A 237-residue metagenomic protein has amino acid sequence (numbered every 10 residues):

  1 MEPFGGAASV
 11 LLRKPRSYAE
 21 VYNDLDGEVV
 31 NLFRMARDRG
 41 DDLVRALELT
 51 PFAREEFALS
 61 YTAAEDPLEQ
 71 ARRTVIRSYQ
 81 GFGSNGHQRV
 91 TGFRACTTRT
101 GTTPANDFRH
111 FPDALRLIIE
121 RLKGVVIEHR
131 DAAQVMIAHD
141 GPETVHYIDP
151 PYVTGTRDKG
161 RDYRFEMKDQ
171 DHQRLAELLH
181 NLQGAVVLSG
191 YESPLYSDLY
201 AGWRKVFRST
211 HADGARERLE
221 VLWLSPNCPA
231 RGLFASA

Functional and structural regions predicted by a protein language model:
M1-A64: SAM cofactor-binding core of SAM-dependent methyltransferases, primarily the Rossmann-like beta-alpha-beta module
M1-V21, L25, R130-V145, Y152-A237: Class I S-adenosyl-L-methionine
R37-R161, Q170, N181: SAM-dependent nucleic-acid methyltransferase catalytic core
